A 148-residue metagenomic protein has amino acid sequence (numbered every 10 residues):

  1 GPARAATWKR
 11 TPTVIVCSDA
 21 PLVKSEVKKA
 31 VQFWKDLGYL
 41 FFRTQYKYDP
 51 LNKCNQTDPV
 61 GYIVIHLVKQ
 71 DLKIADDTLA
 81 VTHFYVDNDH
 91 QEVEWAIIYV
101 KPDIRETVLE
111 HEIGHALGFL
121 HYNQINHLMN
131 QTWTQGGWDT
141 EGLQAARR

Functional and structural regions predicted by a protein language model:
G1-K28: Fold-level signature of zinc-dependent metallopeptidase catalytic domains
R4-W8, E106, N130: Generic detector of bulky aromatic hydrophobic side chains
T13-V23, I97-I104, N130-G137: Second-shell loop/turn segments in exported
K24-A116, L120-N123: Metzincin-family zinc-dependent endopeptidase catalytic domain
F119-L143: Post-HEXXH active-site segment of zinc metalloproteases
R147-R148: C-terminal cap/linker of serine protease catalytic domains
